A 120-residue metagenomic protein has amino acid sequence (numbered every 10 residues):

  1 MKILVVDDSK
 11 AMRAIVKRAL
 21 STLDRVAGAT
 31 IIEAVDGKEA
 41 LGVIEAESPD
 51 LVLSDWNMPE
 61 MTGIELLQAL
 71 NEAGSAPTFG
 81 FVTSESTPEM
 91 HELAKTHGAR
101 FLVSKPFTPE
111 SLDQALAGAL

Functional and structural regions predicted by a protein language model:
D8, K105: A Lys-centered signature of the CheY-like receiver
K10-I32: Two-component/phosphorelay signaling modules centered on CheY-like receiver
E33-G42, G63: Helix N-cap/capping motif at the beta->alpha junctions
G42, I64-S75: Short amphipathic alpha-helix used as the core "switch/output" element in two-component signaling
D55, T83: Active-site residues of response regulator receiver
M58: Receiver (REC) domain active-site loop signature in two-component systems and cognate sites in sensor histidine kinases
E65, S86-F101: Alpha4 helix (beta4-alpha4-beta5 surface) of REC/receiver domains from two-component response regulators
F107-L116: C-terminal output helix
